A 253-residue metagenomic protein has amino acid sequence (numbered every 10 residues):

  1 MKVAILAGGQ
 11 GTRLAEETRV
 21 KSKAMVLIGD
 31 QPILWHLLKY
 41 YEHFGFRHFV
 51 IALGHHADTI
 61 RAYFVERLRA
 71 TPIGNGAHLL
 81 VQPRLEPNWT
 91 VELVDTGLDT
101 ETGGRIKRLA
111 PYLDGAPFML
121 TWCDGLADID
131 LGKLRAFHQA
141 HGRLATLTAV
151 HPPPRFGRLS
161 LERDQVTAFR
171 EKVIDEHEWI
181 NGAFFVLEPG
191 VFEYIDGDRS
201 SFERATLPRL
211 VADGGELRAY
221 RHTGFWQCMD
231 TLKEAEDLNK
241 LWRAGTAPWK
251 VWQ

Functional and structural regions predicted by a protein language model:
K2-I5, R13, L27, Q31-W122 (+2 more regions): Conserved N-terminal catalytic core of the sugar/cofactor nucleotidyltransferase
E16-R19, K172: Conserved catalytic-core motifs of eukaryotic protein kinase domains, centered on the activation segment
L34, I60, L109, D124 (+4 more regions): Residue-level signal for inorganic ion chemistry
F46, G115, G142-R143, G215: Short, high-confidence coil segments that cap the C-terminus of an alpha-helix and link into the following beta-strand
P117-M119, L126, D130-Q139, H151-F156 (+1 more regions): Catalytic-core segments of class I nucleotidyltransferases/pyrophosphorylases that form NMP-activated intermediates
T148: Extracellular glycan-interaction surfaces
